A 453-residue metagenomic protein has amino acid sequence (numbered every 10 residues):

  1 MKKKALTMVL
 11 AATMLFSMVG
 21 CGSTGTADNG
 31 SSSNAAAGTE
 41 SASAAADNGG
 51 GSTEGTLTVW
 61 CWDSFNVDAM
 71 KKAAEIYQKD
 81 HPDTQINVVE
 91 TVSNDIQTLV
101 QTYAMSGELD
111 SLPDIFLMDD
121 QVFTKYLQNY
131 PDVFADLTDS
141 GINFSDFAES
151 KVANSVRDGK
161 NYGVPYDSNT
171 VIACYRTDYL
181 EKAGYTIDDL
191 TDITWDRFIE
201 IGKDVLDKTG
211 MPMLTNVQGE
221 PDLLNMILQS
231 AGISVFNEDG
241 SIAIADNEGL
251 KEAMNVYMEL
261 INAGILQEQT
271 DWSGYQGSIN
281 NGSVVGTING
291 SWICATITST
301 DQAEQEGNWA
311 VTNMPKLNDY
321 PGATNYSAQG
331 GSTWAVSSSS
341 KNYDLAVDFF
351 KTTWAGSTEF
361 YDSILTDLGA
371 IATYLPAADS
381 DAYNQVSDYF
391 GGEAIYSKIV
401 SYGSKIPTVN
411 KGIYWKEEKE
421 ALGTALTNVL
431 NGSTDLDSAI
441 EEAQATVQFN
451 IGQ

Functional and structural regions predicted by a protein language model:
M1-L57, K79, E441, A445-Q453: Short, low-complexity disordered leader/linker segments with a strong preference for bacterial N-terminal type II
A46-N48, L117-I172, D196-I201, M226-I227 (+3 more regions): Hinge/lid segment of periplasmic solute-binding proteins
T53-S64, T84-V89, D114-I115, Y162: Short, well-ordered beta-strand elements
I76-F147, K182-G184, G282-G286, Q302-A303: Extracytoplasmic "Venus flytrap"/periplasmic binding protein-like
K79, Q85-N87, S106, A183 (+4 more regions): Extracytoplasmic/periplasmic substrate-recognition and gating elements
D158-Y166, V171, E181, D196-A243 (+2 more regions): Extracytoplasmic/periplasmic solute-binding protein
I199-D204, G240-Q269, M314: Glycine-centered hinge/linker elements that transmit conformational signals in sensory and ligand-binding systems
T312, L365-A421, N428: Long, aromatic- and glycine/proline-rich binding clefts that accommodate carbohydrate-like moieties
